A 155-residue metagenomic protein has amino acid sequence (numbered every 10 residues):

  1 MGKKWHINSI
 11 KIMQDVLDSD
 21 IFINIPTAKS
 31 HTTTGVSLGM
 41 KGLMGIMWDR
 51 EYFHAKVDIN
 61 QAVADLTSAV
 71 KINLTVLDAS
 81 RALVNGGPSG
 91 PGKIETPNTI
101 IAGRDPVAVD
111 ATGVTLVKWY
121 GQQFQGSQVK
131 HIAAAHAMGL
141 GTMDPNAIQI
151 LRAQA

Functional and structural regions predicted by a protein language model:
M1-A155: Extended, low-polarity segments enriched in aliphatic/aromatic residues
